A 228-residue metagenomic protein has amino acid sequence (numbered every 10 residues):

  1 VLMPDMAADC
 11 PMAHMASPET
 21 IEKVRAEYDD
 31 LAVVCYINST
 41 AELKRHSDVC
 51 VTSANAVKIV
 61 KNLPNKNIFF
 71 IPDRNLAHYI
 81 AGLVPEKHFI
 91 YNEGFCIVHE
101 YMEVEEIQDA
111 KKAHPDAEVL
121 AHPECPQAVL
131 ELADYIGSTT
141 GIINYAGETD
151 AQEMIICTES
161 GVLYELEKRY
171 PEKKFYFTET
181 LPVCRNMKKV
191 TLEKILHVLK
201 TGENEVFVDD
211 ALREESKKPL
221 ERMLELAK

Functional and structural regions predicted by a protein language model:
V1-I156, V162-Y164, K168-K228: Active-site loop-to-helix "anion-binding N-cap" substructures in soluble metabolic enzymes
